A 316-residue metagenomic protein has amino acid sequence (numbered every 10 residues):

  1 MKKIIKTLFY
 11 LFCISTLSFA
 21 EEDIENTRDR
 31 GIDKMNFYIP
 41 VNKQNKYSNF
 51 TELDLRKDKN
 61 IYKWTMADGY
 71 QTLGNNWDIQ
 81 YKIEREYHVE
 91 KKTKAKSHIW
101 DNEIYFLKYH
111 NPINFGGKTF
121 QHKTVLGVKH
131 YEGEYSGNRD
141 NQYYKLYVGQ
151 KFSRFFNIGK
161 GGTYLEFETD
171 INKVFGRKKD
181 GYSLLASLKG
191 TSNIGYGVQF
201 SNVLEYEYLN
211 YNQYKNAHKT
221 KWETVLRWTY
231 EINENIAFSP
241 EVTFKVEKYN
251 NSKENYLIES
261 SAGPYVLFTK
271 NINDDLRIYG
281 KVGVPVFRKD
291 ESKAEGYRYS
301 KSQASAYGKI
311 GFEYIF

Functional and structural regions predicted by a protein language model:
M1-Y38, N42, G74, D78 (+2 more regions): Cleavable N-terminal export/targeting peptides
E21-D33, Y70-D78, H110-K123, F152-L165 (+5 more regions): Short loop/turn motifs that connect adjacent beta-strands in outer-membrane beta-barrel proteins
I39-K59, I83-V89, N111, L126-E134 (+7 more regions): Transmembrane beta-strands of outer-membrane beta-barrel pores
T51-L55, V89-S97, S136-N138, N212-N216 (+2 more regions): Flexible, solvent-exposed loop segments that connect beta-strands
K57-I61, S97-D101, D140-Y144, K178-Y182 (+3 more regions): Short sequence motifs at beta-strands and strand-loop junctions characteristic of Gram-negative outer-membrane
I83-N212, E295, A306: Outer-membrane pore/translocation modules
I104-Y105, K270, K281-V284, S300-F316: Outer-membrane beta-barrel "beta-signal"
F156, L165, K173-R277, V284-S292 (+1 more regions): Outer-membrane beta-barrel transmembrane domain signature
